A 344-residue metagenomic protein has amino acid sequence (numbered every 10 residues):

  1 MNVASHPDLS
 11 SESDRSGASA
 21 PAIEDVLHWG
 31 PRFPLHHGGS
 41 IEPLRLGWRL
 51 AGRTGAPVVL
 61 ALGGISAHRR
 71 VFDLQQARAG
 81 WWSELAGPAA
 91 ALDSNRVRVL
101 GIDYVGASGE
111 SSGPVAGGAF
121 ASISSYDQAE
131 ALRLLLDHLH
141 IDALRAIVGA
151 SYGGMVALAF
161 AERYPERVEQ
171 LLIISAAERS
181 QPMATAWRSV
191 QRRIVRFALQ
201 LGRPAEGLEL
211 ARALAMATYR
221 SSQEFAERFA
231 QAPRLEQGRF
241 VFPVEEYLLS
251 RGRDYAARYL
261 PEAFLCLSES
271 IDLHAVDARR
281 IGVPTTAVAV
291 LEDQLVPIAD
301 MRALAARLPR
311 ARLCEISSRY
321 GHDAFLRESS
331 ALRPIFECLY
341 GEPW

Functional and structural regions predicted by a protein language model:
R49-G109: N-terminal cap/lid subdomain of alpha/beta-hydrolase-fold enzymes
Y126-A146: Conserved acidic catalytic loop of the alpha/beta-hydrolase fold
A143-P182: Conserved hydrolase catalytic core segment
L172-L201: Flexible "cap/lid" loop of the alpha/beta hydrolase fold
R192-T286: Alpha/beta-hydrolase
A287-E292: Conserved strand-to-loop "acid loop" that flanks and positions the catalytic carboxylate
Q294-D300: Conserved alpha/beta-hydrolase "acid-adjacent" motif
R302-A303, R310-W344: Catalytic active-site module of serine/aspartate enzymes centered on a nucleophile-bearing elbow/loop
